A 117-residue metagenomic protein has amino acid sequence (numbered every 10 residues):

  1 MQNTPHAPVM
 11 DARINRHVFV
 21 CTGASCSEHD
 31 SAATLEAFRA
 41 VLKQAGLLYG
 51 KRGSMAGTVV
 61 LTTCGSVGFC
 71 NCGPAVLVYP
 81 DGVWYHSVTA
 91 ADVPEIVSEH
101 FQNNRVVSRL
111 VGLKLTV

Functional and structural regions predicted by a protein language model:
M1-H17: N-terminal, Lys/Arg- and Ser/Thr-rich interaction peptides
N3, N15, N71, N103-N104: Detector for Asparagine
N15-S31, T58-Y79: Local cysteine-cluster metal-coordination motifs and their immediate loop/turn environment, predominantly Fe-S cluster
S25-Q44, C72-D92: Iron-sulfur (Fe-S) cluster-binding segments and ferredoxin-like electron-carrier domains, especially [2Fe-2S]
Q44-G57: Short mixed-charge
W84-V117: C-terminal binding/interaction regions
